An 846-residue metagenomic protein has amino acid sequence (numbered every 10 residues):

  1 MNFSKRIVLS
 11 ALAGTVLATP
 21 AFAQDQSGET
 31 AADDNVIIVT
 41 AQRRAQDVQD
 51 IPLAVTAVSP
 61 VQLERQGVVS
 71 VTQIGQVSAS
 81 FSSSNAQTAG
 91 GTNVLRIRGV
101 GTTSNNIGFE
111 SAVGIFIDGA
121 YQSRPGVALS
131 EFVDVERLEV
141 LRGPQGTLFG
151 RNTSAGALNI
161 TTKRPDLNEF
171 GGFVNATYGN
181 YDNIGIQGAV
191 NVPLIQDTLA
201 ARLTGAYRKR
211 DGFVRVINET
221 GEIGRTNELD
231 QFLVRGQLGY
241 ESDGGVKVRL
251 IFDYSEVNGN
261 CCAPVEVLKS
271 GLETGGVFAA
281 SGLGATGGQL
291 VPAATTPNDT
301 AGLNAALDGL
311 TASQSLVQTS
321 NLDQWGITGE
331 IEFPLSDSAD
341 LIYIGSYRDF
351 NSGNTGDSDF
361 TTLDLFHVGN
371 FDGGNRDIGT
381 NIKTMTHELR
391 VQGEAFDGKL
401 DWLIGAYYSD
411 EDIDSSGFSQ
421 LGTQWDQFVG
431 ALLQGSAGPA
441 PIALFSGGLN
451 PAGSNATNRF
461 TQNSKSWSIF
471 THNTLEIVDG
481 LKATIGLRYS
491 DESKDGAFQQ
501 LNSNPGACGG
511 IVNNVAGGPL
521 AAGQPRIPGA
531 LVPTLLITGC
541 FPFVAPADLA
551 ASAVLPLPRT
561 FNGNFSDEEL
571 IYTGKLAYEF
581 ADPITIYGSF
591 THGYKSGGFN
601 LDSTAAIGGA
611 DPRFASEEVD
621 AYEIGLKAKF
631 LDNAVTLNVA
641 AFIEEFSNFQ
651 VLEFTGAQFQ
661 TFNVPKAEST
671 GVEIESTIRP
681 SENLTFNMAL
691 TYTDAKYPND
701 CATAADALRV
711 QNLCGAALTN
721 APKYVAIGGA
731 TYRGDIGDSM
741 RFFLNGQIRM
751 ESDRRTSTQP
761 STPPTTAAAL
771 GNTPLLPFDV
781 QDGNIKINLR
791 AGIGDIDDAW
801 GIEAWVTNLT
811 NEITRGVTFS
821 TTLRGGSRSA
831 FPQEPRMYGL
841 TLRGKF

Functional and structural regions predicted by a protein language model:
M1-Q66, T72-Q76, V234, G245 (+2 more regions): N-terminal Sec signal peptide and the immediately downstream disordered periplasmic leader that contains the TonB box
S27-G28, K399, G405, D479 (+5 more regions): Gram-negative outer-membrane beta-barrel transporters
D33-L167, I624: Acidic, small-polar-rich N-terminal luminal/periplasmic segments of exported/outer-membrane proteins
E110-A112, R124, V133-R142, T147-V234 (+6 more regions): Outer-membrane beta-barrel translocator/receptor signature
N159, N168-E169, N175-T177, A189 (+6 more regions): Periplasmic-side early beta-strands and strand-to-turn transitions of outer-membrane beta-barrels
G239-E241, G405-S409, F460-E644: Structural signature of Gram-negative outer-membrane beta-barrels, strongest in the C-terminal barrel of TonB-dependent
E330-P334, D340-S346, N351-S358, E579-D602 (+4 more regions): Membrane-embedded beta-barrel scaffold of Gram-negative outer-membrane proteins
I748-A767, I793-F846: C-terminal beta-signal and adjacent terminal beta-strands/loops of Gram-negative outer-membrane beta-barrel proteins
